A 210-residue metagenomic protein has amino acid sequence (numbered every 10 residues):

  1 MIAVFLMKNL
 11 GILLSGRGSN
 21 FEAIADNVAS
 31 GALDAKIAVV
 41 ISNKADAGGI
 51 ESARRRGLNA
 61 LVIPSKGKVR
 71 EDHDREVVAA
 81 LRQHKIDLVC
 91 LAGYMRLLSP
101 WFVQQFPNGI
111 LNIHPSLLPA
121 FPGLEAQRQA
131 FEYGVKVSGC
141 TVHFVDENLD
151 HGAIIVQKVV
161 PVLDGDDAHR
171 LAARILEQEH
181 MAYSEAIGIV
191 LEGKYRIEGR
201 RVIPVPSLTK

Functional and structural regions predicted by a protein language model:
M1-K210: One-carbon transfer enzymes
